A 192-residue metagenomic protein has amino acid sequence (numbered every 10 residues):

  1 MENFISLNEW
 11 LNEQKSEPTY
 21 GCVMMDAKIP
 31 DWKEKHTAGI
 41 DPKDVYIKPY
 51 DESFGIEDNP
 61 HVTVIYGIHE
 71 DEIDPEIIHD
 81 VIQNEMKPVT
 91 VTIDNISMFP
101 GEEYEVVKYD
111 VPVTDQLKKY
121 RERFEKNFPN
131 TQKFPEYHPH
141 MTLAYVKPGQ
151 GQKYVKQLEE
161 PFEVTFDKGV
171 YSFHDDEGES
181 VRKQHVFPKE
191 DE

Functional and structural regions predicted by a protein language model:
M1-L11: Short linear clamp-binding motif
L11-E192: Histidine-dependent nucleotide/RNA phosphoesterase domain, centered on the 2H-phosphoesterase fold with its duplicated
